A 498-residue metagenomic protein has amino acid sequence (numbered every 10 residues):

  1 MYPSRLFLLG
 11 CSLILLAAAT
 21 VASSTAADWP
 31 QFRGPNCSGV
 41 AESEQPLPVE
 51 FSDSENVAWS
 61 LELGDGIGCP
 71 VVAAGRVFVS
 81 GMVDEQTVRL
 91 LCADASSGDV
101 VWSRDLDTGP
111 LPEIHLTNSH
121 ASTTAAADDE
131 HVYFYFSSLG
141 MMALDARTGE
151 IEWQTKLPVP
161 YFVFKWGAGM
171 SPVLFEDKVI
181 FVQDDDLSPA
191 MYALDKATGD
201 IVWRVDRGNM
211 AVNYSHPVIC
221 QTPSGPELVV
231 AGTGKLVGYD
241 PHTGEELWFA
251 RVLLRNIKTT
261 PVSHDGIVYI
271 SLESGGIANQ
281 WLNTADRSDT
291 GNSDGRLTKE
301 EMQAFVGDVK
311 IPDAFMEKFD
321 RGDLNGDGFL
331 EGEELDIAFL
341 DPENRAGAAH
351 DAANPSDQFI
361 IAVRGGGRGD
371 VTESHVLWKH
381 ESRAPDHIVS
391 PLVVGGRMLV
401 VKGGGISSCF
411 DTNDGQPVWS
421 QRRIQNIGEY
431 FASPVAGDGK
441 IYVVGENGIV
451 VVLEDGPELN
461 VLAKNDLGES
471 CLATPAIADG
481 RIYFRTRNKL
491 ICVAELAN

Functional and structural regions predicted by a protein language model:
M1, A18-S23, A27: Intrinsic disorder/low-complexity segments
M1-C11: Bacterial N-terminal signal peptides that target proteins for export
L9-T20: Bacterial N-terminal signal peptides
S23-N498: Noncatalytic, solvent-exposed loop/strand surfaces of beta-propeller-type extracellular/periplasmic domains
